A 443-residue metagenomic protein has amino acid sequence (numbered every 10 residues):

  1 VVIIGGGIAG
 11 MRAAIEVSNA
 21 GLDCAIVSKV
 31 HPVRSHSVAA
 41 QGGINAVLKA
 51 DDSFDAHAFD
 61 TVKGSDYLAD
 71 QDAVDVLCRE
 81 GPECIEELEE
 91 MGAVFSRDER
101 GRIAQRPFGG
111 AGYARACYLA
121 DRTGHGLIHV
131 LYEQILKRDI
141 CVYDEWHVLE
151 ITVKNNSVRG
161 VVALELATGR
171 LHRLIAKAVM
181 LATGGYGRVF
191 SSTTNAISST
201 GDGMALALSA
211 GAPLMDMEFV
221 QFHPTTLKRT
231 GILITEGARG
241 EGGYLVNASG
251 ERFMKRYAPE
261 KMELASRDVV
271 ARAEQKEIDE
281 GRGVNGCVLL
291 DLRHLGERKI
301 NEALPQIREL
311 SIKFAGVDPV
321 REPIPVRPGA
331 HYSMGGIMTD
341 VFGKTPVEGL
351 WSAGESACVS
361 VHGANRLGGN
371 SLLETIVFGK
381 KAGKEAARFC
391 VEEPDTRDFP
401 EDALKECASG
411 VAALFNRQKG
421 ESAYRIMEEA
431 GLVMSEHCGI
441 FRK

Functional and structural regions predicted by a protein language model:
V1-I26: N-terminal Rossmann-like FAD-binding beta1-loop-alpha1 element of flavoenzymes
I8, E16, A20, H31-V33 (+11 more regions): Glycine- and aromatic-enriched mobile tails/lids
V30-V62, D66, T235: Conserved N-terminal glycine-rich FAD pyrophosphate-binding loop of Rossmann-like flavoproteins
P32, L206, A212-D318, E322 (+4 more regions): An anion/pyrophosphate-binding glycine-rich loop and adjacent beta-alpha core in soluble alpha-beta enzymes
A69-R79, A116-E133, Y143, T193-G201 (+2 more regions): Short beta-strand to alpha-helix junction loop
E90-R170, I175, A182, H223-K228 (+1 more regions): Conserved redox-cofactor binding core of oxidoreductases
E145, L149-V158, A163-L164, A303-A357: A glycine-rich dinucleotide-binding beta-alpha-beta segment and adjacent secondary-structure elements that constitute
A176-A178, A182-G187, S356: Glycine-/small-residue-rich beta->alpha transition segments that form the dinucleotide
